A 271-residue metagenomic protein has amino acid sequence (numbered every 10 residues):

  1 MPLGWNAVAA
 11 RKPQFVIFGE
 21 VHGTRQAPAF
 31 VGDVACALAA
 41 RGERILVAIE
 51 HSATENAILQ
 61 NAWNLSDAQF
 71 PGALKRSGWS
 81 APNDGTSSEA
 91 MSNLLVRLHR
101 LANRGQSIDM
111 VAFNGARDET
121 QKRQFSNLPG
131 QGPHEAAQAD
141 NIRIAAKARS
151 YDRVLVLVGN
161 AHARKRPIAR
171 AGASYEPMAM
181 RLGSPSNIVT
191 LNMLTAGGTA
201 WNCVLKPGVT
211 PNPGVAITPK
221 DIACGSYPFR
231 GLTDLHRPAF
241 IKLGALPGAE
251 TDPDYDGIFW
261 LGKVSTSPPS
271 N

Functional and structural regions predicted by a protein language model:
M1-N271: Compositional signal for N-terminal targeting/processing segments
